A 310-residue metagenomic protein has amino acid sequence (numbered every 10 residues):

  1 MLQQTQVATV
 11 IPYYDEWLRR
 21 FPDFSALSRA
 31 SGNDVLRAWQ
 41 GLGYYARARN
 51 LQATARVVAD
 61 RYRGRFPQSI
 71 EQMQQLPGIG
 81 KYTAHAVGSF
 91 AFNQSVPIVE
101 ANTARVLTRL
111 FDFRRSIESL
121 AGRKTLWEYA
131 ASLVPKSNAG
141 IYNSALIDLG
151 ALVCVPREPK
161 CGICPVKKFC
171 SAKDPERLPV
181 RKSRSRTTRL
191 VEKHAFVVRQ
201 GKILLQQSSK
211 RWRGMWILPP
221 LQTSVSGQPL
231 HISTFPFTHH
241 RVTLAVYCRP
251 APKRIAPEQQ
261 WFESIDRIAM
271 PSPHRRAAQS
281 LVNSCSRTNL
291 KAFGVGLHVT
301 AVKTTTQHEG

Functional and structural regions predicted by a protein language model:
L2-G162, V166-F169, D174-P175: Catalytic cores of DNA base-excision repair glycosylases
A151-G310: Intrinsically disordered, low-complexity, charged terminal extensions of DNA damage-control enzymes
